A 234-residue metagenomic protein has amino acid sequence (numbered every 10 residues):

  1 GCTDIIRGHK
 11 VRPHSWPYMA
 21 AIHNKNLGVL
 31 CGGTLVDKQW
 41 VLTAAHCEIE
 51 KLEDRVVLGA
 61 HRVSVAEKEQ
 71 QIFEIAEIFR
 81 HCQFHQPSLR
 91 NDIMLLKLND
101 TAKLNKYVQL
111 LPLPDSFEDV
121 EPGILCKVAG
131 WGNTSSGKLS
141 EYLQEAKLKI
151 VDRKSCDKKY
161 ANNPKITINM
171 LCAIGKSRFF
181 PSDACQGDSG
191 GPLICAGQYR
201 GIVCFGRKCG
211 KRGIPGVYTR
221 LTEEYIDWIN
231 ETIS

Functional and structural regions predicted by a protein language model:
G1-L42, R55-A60, A66, N169: Protease-domain processing segments flanking chymotrypsin-fold serine proteases, especially trypsin-like
C2-I6, M19-N26, I124-S234: Extracellular trypsin-like serine protease catalytic domains
T3-D4, H23, V41-A44, E48-Q86 (+3 more regions): Conserved H-D interstitial segment of serine endopeptidase catalytic domains
V11-S15, L35, E48-E50, Q86-L89 (+3 more regions): Extracellular/periplasmic catalytic domains that process cell-envelope and extracellular macromolecules
S15-P17, K51-E53, Q70-F73, N91-I93 (+3 more regions): Extracytoplasmic
C31-G32, A45, S189-P192: Beta-propeller and closely related beta-sheet repeat lectin domains
E67, C82-H85, T101-A146, D183: Active-site substrate-binding loop(s) of clan PA
M94-D100: Conserved beta strand-loop-helix elements of the APE1-like EEP
